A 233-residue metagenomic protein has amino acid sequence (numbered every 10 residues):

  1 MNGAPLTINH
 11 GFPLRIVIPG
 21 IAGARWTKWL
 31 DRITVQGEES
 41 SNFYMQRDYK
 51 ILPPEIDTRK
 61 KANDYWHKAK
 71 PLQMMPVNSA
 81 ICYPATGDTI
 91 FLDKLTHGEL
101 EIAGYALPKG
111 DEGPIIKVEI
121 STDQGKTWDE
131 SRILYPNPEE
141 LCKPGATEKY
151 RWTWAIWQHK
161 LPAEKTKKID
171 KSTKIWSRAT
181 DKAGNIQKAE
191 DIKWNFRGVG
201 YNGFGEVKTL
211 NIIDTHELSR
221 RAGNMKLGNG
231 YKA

Functional and structural regions predicted by a protein language model:
M1-A233: Extended, aromatic/histidine-rich regions of cofactor-dependent oxidoreductases associated with respiratory
